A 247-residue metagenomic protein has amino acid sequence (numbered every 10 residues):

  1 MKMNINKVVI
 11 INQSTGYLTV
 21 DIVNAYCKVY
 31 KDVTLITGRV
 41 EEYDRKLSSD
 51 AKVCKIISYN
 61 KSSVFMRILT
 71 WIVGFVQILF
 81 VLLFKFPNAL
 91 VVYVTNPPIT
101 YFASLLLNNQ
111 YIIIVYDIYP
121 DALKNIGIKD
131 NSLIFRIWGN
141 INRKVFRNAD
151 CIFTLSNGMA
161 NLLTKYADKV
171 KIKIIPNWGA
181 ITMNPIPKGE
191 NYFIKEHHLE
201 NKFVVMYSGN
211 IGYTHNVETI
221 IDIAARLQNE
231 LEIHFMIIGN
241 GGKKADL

Functional and structural regions predicted by a protein language model:
M1-S49, D222-N229: N-terminal subdomain of nucleotide-sugar transferases
Y17-V20, W71-L83, P87-D121: An aromatic- and histidine-rich active-site surface loop
N60-M66, I112-R143, T182: Acceptor-binding helix/loop patch of EC 2.4 sugar-transfer enzymes, predominantly nucleotide-sugar-dependent
L83-F86, Y101-F102, L106, Y119 (+1 more regions): Membrane-proximal helix-turn-helix segments that form the acceptor-binding/catalytic region of lipid-linked
L155-G158, I175-W178: Carbohydrate-associated surface elements
N184-H198: A short helix/loop element that forms part of the nucleotide-sugar donor recognition site in Leloir-type
I194, H198-H215, I221-A224, M236: Conserved donor-binding/catalytic core segment of Leloir-type glycosyltransferases
S208, H234-L247: Glycosyltransferase donor-sugar binding loop
